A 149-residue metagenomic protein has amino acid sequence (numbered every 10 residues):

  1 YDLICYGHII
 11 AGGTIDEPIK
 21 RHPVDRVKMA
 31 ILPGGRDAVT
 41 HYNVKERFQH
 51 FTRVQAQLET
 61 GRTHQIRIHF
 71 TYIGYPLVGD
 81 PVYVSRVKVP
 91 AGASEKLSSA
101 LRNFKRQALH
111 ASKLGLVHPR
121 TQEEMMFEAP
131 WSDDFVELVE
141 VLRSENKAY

Functional and structural regions predicted by a protein language model:
Y1-Y149: RNA pseudouridine synthases
